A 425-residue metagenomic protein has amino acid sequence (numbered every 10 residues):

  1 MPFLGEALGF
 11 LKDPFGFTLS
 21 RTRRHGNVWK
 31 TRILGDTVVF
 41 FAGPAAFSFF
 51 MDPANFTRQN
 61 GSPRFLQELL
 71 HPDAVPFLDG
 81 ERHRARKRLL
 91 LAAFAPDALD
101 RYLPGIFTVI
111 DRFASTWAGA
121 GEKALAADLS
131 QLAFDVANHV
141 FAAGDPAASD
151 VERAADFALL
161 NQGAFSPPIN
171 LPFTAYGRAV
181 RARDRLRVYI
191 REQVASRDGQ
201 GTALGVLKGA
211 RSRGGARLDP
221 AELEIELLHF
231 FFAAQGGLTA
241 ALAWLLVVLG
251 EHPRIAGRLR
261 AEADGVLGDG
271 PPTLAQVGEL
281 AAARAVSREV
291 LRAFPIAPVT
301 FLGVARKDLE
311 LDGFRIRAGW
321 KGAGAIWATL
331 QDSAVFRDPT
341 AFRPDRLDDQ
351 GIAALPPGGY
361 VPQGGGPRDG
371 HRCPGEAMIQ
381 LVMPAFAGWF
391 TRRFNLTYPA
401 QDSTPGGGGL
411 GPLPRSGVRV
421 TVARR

Functional and structural regions predicted by a protein language model:
M1, V248-A297, R317-W320, R337 (+1 more regions): Cytochrome P450 I-helix active-site segment
M1-A74, L78, A85, T108-R112 (+1 more regions): N-terminal membrane-proximal hinge/A-helix region immediately C-terminal to the signal-anchor transmembrane segment
F3, R58-Q67, R82, A98-A241: Cytochrome P450 heme-thiolate monooxygenase catalytic core
A7-S20, R24-G26, D269-D312, V361: Conserved cytochrome P450 K-helix E-x-x-R motif and the immediately C-terminal K′/meander segment
T22, I110, R153-D156, G265 (+2 more regions): Cytochrome P450 proximal C-terminal region
G43, A234, G319: Short, conserved phosphate/pyrophosphate- and ester-handling motifs at nucleotide-, phospho-/glycolipid
E226, Q235-E262, P374-F394: Cytochrome P450 catalytic-core helices
G324-I352, D369: Conserved cytochrome P450 K-helix/beta-meander segment immediately N-terminal to the heme-binding cysteine loop
